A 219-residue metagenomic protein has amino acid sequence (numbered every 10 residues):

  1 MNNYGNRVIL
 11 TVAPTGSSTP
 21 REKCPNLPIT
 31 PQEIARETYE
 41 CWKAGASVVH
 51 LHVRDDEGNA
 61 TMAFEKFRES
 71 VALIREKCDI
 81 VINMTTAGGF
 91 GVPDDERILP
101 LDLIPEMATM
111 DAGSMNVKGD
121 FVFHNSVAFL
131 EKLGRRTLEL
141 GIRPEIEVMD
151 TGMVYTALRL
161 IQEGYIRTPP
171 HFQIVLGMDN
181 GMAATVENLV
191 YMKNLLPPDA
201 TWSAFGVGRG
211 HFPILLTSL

Functional and structural regions predicted by a protein language model:
M1-N26, T109-N116: N-terminal small/glycine-rich loop or linker at the start of catalytic domains across soluble metabolic enzymes
V8-T15, R36-L51: N-terminal glycine-rich anion-binding loops that anchor highly charged ligand groups
V12, N59-M84, E131-E139, Y191-D199: Alpha-helix-loop-beta-strand connector modules within alpha/beta enzyme cores
E22, S47-S70, V175-L176: Glycine-rich, proline-tolerant flexible connector loops at the mouths of alpha/beta enzymes
P31, T61-N125: Active-site beta->alpha loop and helix N-cap motifs at the rims of alpha/beta catalytic domains
A35, Y39-K43, L101, L138 (+1 more regions): Non-catalytic positions within long, well-ordered alpha-helices that form the structural scaffold/packing of enzyme
A46-D56, I82-T86, I146-E147: Short beta-strand segments at enzyme active-site cores
M107-L219: Catalytic alpha/beta core domains of metabolic enzymes, predominantly
